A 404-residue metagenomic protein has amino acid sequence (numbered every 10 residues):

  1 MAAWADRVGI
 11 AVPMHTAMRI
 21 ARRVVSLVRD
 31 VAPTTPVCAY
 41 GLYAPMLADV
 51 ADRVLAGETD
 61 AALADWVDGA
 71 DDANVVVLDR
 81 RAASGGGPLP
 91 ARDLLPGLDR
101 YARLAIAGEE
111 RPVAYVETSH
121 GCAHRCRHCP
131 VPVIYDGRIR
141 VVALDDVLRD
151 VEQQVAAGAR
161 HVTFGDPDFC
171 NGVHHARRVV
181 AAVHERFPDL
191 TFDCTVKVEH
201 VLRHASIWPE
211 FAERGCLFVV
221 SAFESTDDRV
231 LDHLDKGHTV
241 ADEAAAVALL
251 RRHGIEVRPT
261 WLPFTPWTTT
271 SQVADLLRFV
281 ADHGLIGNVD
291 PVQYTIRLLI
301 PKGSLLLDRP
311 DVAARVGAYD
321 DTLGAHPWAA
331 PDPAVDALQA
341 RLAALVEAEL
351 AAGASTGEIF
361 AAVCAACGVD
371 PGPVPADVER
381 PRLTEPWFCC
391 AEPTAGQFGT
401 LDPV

Functional and structural regions predicted by a protein language model:
M1-A156: Acidic, low-complexity intrinsically disordered segments
P13, L42, P167-F169, T195-E199 (+3 more regions): Active-site beta-loop-alpha junctions enriched in small/polar residues
R29-T34, H184-L190, G284-N288: Short helix-capping segments at alpha-helix termini
Y43-L47, A51, H124, V173-H174 (+3 more regions): Flexible glycine/acidic-rich beta-alpha junction loops that bind and position SAM and/or redox cofactors in anaerobic
L47-D65, E210-F218, L277-I296: Structural recognition of alpha->loop->beta junctions
P96-E256: Radical SAM [4Fe-4S] cluster-binding motif and immediate context
L104, L305-V404: Radical SAM enzyme core and accessory elements
R177-H184, T269-I286: Short, electropositive alpha-helical surface patch
